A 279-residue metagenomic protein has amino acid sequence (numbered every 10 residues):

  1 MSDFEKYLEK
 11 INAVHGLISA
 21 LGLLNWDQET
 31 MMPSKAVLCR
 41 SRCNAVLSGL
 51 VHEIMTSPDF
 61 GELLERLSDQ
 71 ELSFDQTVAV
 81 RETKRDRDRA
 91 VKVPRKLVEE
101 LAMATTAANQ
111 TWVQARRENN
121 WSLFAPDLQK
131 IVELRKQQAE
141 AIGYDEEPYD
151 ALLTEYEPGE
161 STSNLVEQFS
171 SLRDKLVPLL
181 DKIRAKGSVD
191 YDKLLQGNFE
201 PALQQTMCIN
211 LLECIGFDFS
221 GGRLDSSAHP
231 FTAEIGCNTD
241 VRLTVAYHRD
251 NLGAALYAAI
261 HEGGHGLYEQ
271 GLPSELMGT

Functional and structural regions predicted by a protein language model:
M1-E160: A well-structured
M1-K6, K10, F74-V80, T206-E213 (+2 more regions): Short secondary-structure boundary segments
Y7, G143, A254-G278: Active-site recognition of the HExxH zinc-binding catalytic motif
I18, P58, N119, G187 (+2 more regions): Secondary-structure transition/capping residues
L23-E29, R223-T244, H265-T279: Conserved catalytic-core motifs characterized by acidic clusters
C39, Q168, A259: Short acidic-hydrophobic sequence patches enriched in Asp/Glu that either
A104-A254: Contiguous, non-catalytic segments that form substrate-binding/exosite surfaces or channel walls
